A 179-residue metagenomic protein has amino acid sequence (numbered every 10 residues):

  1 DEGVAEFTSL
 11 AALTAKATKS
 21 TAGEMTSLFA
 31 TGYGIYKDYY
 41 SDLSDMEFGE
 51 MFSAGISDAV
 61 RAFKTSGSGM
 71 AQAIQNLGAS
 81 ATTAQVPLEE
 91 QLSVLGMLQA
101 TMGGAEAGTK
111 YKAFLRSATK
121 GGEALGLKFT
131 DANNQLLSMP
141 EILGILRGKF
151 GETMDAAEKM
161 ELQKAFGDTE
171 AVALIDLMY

Functional and structural regions predicted by a protein language model:
E2-A62, G69-N76, S80, P87-Y179: Alpha-helical architecture feature
